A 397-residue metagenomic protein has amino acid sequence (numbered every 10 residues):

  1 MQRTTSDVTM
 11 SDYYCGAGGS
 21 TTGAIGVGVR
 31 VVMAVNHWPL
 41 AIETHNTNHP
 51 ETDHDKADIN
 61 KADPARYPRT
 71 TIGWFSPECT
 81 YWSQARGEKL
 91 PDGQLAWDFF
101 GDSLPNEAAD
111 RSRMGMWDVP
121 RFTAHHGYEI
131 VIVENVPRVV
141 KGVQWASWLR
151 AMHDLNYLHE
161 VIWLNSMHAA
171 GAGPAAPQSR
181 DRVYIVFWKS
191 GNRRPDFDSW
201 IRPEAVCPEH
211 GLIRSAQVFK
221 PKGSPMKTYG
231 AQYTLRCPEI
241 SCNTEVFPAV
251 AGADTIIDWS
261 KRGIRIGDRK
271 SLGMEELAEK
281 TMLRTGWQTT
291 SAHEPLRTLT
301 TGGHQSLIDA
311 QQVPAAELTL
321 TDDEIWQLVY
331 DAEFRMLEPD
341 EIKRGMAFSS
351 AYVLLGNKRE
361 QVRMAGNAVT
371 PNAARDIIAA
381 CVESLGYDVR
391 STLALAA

Functional and structural regions predicted by a protein language model:
M1-A397: Conserved active-site and SAM-binding loop architecture of S-adenosyl-L-methionine-dependent nucleic-acid
